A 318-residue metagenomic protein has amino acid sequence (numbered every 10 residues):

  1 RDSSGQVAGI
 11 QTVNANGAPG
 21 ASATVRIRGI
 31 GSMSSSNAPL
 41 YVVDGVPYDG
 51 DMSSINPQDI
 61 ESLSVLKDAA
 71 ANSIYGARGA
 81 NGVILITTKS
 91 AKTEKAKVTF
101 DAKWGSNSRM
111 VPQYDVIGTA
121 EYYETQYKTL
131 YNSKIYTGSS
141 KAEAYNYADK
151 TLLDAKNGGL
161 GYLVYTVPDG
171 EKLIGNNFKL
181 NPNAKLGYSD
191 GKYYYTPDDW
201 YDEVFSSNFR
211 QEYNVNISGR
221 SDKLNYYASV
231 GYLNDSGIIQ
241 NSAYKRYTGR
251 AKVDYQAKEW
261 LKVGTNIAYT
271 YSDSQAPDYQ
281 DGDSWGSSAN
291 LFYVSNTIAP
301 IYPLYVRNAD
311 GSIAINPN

Functional and structural regions predicted by a protein language model:
D2-D44, S62, N72-K92: Extracytoplasmic beta-strand/coil segments of soluble accessory domains associated with Gram-negative outer-membrane
S22-A69, D101, Y188, K192 (+1 more regions): Periplasmic plug
A23, N37, E94-V98, Q211 (+2 more regions): Outer-envelope beta-barrel architecture signal
D44, L66-D68, T196-Y201, L233-S236 (+1 more regions): Extracytoplasmic loops and strand-loop junctions of Gram-negative outer membrane beta-barrel proteins
L66, T87-K89, N216-R220, S229 (+2 more regions): Transmembrane beta-barrel domains of outer membrane proteins
A80, F209-Y213, A243-Y247: Residues that define the transmembrane beta-barrel architecture of outer-membrane proteins
T93-P197, S207, G237-S242, T248 (+1 more regions): Surface-exposed loop/interface segments of Gram-negative outer-membrane beta-barrel transport/assembly proteins
S206-D222, G231-L233: Outer-membrane beta-barrel transmembrane strands
